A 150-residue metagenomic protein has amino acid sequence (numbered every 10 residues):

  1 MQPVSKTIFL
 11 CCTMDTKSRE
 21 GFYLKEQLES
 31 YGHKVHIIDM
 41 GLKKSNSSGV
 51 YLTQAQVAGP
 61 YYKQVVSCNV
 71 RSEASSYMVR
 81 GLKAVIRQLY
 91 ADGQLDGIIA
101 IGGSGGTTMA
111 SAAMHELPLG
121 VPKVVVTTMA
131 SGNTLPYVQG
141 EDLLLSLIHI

Functional and structural regions predicted by a protein language model:
Q2-K43, G97, T108-E116, G120-V125: N-terminal phosphate-binding or glycine-rich loops at protein starts, especially the Walker A/P-loop of NTPases
Q2-P3, L89-G93, H115-P118, P136-Q139: Solvent-exposed alpha-helices and their adjacent loops that cap or buttress functional pockets in soluble metabolic
T16-R19, Y23, E73-G81, G93 (+2 more regions): Conserved active-site and cofactor/substrate-binding residues in soluble primary-metabolism enzymes
S18, K43-S45, M129-L135: Short gly/pro/ser/thr-enriched loop/turn and capping motifs at secondary-structure boundaries
S47-Q94: Phosphate/nucleotide-donor binding subsite
L89-G106, A110-S111: A short, small-residue-rich loop immediately preceding and capping a beta-strand
N133-S146: Active-site-proximal loop->helix
I148-I150: Conserved small/polar residues in nucleotide/adenosyl-binding loops
